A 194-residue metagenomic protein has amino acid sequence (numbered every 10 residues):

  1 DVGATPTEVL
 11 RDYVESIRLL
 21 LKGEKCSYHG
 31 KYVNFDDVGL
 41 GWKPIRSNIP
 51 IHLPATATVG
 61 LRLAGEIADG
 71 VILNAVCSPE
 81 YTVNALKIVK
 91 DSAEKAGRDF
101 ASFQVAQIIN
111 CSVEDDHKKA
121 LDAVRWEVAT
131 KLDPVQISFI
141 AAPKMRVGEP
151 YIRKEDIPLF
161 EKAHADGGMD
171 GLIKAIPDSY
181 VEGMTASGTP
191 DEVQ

Functional and structural regions predicted by a protein language model:
D1-V2, V76: Short, solvent-exposed loop/turn segments at secondary-structure boundaries
G3-W42, T82-K87, D91-V193: An alpha-helical appendage that flanks or caps ligand/catalytic pockets
I45-I49: Short coil/turn connectors at secondary-structure junctions
P50-H52, G70-I72, S102-I108: Structural preference for beta-strand elements that scaffold enzyme active sites
H52-P54, L61-R62, I67-T82: Ligand/cofactor pocket segment of small-molecule handling proteins
L53-T56, P190-D191: A general structural motif
T56-T58, V76, I108-S112: Active-site beta-loop-alpha junctions enriched in small/polar residues
V59-G60, D116: Short acidic active-site motifs
